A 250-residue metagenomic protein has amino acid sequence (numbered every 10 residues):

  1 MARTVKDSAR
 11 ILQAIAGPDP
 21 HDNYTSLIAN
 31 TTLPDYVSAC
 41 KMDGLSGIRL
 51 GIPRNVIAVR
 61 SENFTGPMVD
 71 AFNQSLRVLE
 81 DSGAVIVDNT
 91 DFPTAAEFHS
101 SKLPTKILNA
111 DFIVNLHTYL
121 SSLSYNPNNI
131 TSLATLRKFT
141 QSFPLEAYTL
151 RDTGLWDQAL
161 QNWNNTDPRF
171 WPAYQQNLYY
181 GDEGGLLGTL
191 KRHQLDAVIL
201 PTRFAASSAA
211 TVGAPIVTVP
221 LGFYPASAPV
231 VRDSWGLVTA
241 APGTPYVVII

Functional and structural regions predicted by a protein language model:
M1-D70, A95-A96: A short helix-breaking turn/cap at a secondary-structure junction
T4-K6, S46-I48, S82-V85, H193-A197 (+1 more regions): Loop/turn elements at helix/coil->beta-strand transitions in domains of secreted/extracellular proteins
A9, D19-S26, A84-D91, N126-A134 (+2 more regions): Acidic/polar loop patches that form or flank catalytic/metal-binding clefts of enzymes that bind anionic ligands
I11, V78, S207-A210: Hydrophobic/aromatic ligand-binding patch that stacks against planar heteroaromatic rings of cofactors or nucleotides
G66-T90, N115-N126, R137, Q175-Q194: Acyltransferase
N73, R151-I250: Glycine-rich, small-residue loops and helix-cap segments that act as flexible hinges at active-site edges
E97-N115: Charged, often glycine-rich, active-site loop that binds/positions anionic groups
T118-L178: N-terminal leader/propeptide and maturation segments of large enzyme subunits in energy/redox metabolism and hydrolases
